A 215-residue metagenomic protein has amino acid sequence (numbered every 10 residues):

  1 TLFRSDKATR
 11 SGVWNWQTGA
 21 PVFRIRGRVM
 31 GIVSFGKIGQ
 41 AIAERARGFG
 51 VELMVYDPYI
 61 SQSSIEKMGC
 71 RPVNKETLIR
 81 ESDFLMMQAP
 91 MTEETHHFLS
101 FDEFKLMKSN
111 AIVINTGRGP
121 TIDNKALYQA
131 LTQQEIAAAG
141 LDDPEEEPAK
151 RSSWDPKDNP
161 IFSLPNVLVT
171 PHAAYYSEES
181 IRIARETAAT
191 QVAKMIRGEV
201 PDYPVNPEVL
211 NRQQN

Functional and structural regions predicted by a protein language model:
W14-W16, W154: A residue-identity detector for tryptophan
Q17-S109: Rossmann-like dinucleotide/phosphate-binding beta-alpha-beta segment
V55, N74, M87, N115 (+2 more regions): Hydrophobic residues in well-ordered beta-strands that form the structural core
F101, N110, T116-N215: Rossmann-like dinucleotide-binding domain for NAD(H)/NADP(H)
